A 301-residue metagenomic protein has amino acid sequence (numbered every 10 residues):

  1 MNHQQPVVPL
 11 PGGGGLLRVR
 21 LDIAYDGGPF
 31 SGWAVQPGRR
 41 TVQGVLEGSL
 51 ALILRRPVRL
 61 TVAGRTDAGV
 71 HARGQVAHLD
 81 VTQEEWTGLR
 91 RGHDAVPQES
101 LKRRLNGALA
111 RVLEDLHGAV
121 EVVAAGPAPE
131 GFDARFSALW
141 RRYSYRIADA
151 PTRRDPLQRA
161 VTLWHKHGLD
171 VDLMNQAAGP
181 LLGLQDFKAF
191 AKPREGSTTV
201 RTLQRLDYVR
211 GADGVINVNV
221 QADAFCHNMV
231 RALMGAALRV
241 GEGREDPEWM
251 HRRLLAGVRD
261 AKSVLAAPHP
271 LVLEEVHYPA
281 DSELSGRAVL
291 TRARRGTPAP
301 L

Functional and structural regions predicted by a protein language model:
N2-L301: Structured-RNA-binding interfaces characteristic of tRNA pseudouridine synthases
